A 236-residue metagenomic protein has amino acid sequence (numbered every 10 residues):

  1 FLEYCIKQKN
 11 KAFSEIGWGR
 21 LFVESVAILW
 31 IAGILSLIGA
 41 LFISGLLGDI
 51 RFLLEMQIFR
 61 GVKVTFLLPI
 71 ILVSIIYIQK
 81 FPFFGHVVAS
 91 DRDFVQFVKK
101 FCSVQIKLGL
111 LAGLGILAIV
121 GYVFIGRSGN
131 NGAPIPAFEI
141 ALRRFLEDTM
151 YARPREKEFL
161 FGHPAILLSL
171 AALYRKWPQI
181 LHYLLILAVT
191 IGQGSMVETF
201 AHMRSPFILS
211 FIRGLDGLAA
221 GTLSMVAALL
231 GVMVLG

Functional and structural regions predicted by a protein language model:
F1-G236: Alpha-helical transmembrane segments of integral membrane proteins
